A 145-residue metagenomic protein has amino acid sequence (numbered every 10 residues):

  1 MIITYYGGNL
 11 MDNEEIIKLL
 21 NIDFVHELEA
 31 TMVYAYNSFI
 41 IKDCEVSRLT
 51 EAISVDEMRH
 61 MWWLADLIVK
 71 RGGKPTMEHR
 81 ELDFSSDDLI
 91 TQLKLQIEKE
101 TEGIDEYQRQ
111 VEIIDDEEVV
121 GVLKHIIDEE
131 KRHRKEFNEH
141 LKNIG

Functional and structural regions predicted by a protein language model:
I2-G145: Non-heme di-metal
